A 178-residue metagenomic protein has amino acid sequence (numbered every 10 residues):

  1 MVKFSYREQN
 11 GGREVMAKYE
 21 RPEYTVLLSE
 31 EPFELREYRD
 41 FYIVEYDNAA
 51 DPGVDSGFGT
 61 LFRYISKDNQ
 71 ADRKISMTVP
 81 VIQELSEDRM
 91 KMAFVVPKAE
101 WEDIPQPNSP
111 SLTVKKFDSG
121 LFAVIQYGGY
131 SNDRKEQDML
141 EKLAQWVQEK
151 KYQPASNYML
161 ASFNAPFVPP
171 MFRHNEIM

Functional and structural regions predicted by a protein language model:
V2-M178: A solvent-exposed interaction/effector surface
